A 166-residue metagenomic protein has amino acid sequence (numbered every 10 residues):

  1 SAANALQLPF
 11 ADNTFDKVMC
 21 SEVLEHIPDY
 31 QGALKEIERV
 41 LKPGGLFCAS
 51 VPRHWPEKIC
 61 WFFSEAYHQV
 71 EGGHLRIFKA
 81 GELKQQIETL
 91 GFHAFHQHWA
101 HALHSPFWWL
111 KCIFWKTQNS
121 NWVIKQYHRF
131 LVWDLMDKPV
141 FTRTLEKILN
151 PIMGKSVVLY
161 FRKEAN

Functional and structural regions predicted by a protein language model:
S1-C60, A80-K84, L159-K163: Conserved SAM-binding loop
A5, G72-G73, F78, G154-S156: A conserved catalytic-core signature of glycosyltransferases
A5, V23, G73, H93-H96: Short, flexible active-site loop motifs that bind/organize anionic cofactors or intermediates
Q31, G45, Y67, G91-F95: Secondary-structure boundary/capping signal
F62, W99-N166: A C-terminal cap/extension of S-adenosyl-L-methionine-dependent methyltransferases that defines the acceptor-substrate
E65-E82, W99-H101: Acceptor-substrate binding/catalytic loop of class I
G81-H98, L135, R162-K163: A SAM-dependent methyltransferase catalytic signature shared across enzymes that methylate proteins
